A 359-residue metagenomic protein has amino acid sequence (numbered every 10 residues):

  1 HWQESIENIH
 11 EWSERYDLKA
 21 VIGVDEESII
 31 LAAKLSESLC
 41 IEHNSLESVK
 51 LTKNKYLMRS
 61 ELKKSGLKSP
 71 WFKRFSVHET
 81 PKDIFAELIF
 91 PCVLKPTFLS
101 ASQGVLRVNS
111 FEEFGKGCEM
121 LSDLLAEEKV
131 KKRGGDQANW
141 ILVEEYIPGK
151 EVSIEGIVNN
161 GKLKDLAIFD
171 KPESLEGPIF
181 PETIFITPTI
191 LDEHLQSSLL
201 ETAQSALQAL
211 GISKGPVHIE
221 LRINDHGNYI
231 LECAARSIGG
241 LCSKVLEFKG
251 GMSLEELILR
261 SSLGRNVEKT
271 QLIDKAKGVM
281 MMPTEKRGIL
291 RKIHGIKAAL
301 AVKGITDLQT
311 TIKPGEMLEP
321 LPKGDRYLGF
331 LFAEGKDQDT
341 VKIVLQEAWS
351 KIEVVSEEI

Functional and structural regions predicted by a protein language model:
H1-V77, P322, Y327: Conserved N-proximal alpha/beta basic substrate-recognition cap immediately N-terminal to, or forming the N-lobe
K64, L259-I359: Peripheral (often C-terminal) accessory segments that flank ATP-dependent C-N-forming ligase machineries
K68-P70, P91-L94, F111-P148, I179 (+2 more regions): Conserved ATP-binding module of the ATP-grasp superfamily
F75, V105-S110, I157-N159, N224: Short beta-strand-to-turn element immediately C-terminal to the catalytic PLP-Schiff-base lysine in fold type I
F90-V108: Conserved anion/nucleotide-ligand pocket segment
L106, E145, T187-P188, E247 (+1 more regions): Short, well-ordered beta-strand elements within core beta-sheets of diverse protein domains
E119-E173, H194, S198-E201, H218 (+4 more regions): Phosphate-binding site of ATP-dependent enzymes
S197-I219, D225, A234-R291: Active-site "cap" helix and flanking loop/linker of ATP-utilizing ligase/carboxylase catalytic domains
